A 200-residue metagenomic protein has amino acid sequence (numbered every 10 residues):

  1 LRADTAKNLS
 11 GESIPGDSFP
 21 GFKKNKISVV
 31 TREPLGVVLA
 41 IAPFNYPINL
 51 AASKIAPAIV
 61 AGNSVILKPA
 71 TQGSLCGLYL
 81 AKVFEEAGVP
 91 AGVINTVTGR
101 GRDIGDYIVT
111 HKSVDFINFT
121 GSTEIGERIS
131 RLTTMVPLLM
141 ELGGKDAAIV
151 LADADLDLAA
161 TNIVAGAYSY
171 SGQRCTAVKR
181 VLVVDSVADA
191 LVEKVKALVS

Functional and structural regions predicted by a protein language model:
L1-A51, I55, V89, I94: N-terminal Rossmann NAD(P)-binding subdomain characteristic of aldehyde/semialdehyde dehydrogenases
K26, R32-V37, A61-N63, P90-G92 (+3 more regions): Short coil/turn connectors at secondary-structure junctions
I27-S28, N95-D115: A structured beta-alpha segment of the ubiquitous adenosine-cofactor-binding alpha/beta core
V38, N45, R102-Y107, G121-R128 (+1 more regions): Beta-loop-alpha module in the N-terminal Rossmann-like domain of NAD(P)-dependent dehydrogenases, especially those
A51-G105: PLP-dependent aminotransferase-like
A56, D115-T120: Periplasmic-binding protein-like
L67, T96-T98, F119-G121, L138-L142: General beta-strand structural signal in soluble alpha/beta enzymes
F116, E124-S200: ALDH superfamily catalytic-core signature
